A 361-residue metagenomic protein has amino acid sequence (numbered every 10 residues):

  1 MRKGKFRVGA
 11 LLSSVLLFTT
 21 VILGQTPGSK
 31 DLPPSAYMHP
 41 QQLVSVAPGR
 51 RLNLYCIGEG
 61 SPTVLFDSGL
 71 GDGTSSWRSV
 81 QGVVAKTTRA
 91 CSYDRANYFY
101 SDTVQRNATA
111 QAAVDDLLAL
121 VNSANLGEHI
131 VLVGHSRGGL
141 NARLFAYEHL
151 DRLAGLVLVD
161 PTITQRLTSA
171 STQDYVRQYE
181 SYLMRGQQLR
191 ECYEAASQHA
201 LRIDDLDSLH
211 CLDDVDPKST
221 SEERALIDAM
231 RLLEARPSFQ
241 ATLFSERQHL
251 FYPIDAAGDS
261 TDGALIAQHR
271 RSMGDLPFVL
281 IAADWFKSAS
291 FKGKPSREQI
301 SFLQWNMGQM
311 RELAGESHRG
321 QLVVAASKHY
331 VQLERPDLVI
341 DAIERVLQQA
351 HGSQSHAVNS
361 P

Functional and structural regions predicted by a protein language model:
G9-V21: Bacterial N-terminal signal peptides
L32-R51: N-terminal cap/lid segment of alpha/beta-hydrolase-fold proteins
V46-Y100: Conserved HGGG/HGGXW glycine-rich cap/lid loop of the alpha/beta-hydrolase fold
Y55, R95-V133: Active-site loop/oxyanion-hole signature of alpha/beta-hydrolase fold enzymes
D94, V159-D160, I281: Alpha/beta-hydrolase-fold catalytic nucleophile elbow
E128-T172: Conserved hydrolase catalytic core segment
T172-R311: Alpha/beta-hydrolase
H318-P361: Catalytic active-site module of serine/aspartate enzymes centered on a nucleophile-bearing elbow/loop
